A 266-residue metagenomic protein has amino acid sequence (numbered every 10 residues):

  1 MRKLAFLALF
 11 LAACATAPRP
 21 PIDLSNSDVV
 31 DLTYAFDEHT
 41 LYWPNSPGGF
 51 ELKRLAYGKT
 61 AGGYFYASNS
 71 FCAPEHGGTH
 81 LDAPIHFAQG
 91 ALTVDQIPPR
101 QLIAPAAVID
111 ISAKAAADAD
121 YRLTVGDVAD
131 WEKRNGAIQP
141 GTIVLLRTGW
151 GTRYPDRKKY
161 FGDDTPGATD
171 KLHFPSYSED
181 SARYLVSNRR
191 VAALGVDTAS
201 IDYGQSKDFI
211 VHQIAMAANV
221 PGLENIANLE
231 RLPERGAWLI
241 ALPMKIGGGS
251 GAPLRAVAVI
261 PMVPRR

Functional and structural regions predicted by a protein language model:
M1-L7: Sec-dependent signal peptide recognition, specifically the positively charged N-region followed immediately by
A8-T16: Hydrophobic h-region of N-terminal signal peptides that target proteins for export in Gram-negative bacteria
A15-R266: Active-/binding-site microenvironments in catalytic and ligand-binding cores
